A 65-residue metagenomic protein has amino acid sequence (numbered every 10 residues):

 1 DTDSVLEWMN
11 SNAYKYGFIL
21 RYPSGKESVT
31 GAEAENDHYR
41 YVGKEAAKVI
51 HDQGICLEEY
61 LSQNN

Functional and structural regions predicted by a protein language model:
D1-N65: Catalytic cores and adjacent binding grooves of peptidoglycan-active enzymes
